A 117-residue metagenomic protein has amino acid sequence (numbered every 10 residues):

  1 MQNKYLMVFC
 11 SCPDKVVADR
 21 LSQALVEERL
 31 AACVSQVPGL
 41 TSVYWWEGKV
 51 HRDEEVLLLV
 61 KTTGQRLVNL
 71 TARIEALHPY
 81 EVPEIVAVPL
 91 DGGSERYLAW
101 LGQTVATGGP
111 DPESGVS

Functional and structural regions predicted by a protein language model:
M1-S117: Positively charged, small/polar-rich N-terminal and surface patches that mediate targeting and assembly and bind
